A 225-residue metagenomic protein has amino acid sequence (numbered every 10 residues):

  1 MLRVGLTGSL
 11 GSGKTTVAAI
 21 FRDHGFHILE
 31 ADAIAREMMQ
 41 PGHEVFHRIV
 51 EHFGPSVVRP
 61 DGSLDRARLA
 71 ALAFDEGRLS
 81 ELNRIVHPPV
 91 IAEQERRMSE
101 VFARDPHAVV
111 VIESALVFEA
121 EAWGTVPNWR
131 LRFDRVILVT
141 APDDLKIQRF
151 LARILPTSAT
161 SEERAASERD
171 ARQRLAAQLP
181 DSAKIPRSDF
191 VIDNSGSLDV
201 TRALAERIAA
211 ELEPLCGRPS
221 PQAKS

Functional and structural regions predicted by a protein language model:
L6: Hydrophobic anchor at the beta1->P-loop junction of P-loop NTPases
S9, F21: P-loop (Walker A) phosphate-binding loop of NTP-binding proteins
S12: ATP-binding Walker
T15: Walker A/P-loop
A33-V110: ATP-dependent small-molecule kinase phosphotransfer cores that center on conserved nucleotide phosphate-binding segments
F46-V50, D143-L151, E168, R172: An amphipathic alpha-helix signature
P88, Q94-R97, W123-V126, R130 (+1 more regions): Small-molecule kinase domains that catalyze NTP-dependent phosphoryl transfer to phosphate-bearing small molecules
E95-R104, V110-R153: ATP-dependent NMP and nucleoside kinases share a basic, alpha-helical "lid"
